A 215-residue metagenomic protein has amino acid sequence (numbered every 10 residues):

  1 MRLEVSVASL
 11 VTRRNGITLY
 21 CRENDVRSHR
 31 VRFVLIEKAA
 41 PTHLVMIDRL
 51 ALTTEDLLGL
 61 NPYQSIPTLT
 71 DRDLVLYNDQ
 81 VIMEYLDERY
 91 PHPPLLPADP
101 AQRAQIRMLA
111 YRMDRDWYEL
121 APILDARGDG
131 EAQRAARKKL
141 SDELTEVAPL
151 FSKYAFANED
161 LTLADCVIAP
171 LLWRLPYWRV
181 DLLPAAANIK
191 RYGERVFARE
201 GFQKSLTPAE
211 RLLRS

Functional and structural regions predicted by a protein language model:
M1-R137, S141, A148: GST-like domain detector, emphasizing the conserved glutathione-binding G-site in the N-terminal thioredoxin-like
T12, L109, M113-S205: GST-like fold's C-terminal all-alpha helical module
V34, D87, L171-L172, L206: Active-site-flanking alpha-helical
R72, A169, P208: Conserved residues at the C-terminal ends of beta-strands
E210-S215: Carbohydrate-binding/catalytic loop surfaces
